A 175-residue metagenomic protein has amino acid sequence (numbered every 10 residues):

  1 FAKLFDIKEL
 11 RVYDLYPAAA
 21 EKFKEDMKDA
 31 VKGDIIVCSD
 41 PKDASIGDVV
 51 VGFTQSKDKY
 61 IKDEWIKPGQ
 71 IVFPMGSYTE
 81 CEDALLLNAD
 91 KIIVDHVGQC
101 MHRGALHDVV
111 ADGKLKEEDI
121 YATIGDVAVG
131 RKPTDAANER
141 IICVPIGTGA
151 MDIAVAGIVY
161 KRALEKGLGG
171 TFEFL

Functional and structural regions predicted by a protein language model:
K3-M27: NAD(P)-binding Rossmann-fold cofactor-contacting core
I7-K8, K67-Q70, A89-D90: A short helix->loop->beta-strand "cap" motif at the edges of active sites that frequently abuts
V31-G47: Short acidic low-complexity segments
G47-D48, A89: An anion/phosphate-binding loop that grips the pyrophosphate of nucleotide cofactors and donors
V49, Q55-M75, D83-A84: Rossmann-fold NAD(P) dinucleotide-binding segment
Q55-D58, S77-Y78, G98-Q99, T148: Short glycine-rich anion-binding loops that position phosphate/pyrophosphate groups of nucleotides and phosphorylated
L85-L175: Adenosine-phosphate binding glycine-rich loop
